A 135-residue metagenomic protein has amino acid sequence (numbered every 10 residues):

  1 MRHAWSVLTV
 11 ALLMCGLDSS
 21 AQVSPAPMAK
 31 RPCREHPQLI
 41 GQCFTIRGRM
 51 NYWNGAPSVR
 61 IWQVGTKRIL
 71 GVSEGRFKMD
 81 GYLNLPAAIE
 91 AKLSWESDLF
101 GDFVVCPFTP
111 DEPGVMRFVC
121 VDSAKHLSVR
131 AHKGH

Functional and structural regions predicted by a protein language model:
M1-A4: Positively charged n-region of N-terminal signal peptides that target proteins for export
S6, G71-S94: A signal for specific C-terminal beta-sheet/loop modules enriched in small/flexible residues with GP/PG/PP motifs
S6-G16: Bacterial N-terminal signal peptides
Q22-Y82: N-terminal secretory signal peptides
L83-H135: Beta-strand-rich cores of mature extracytoplasmic or soluble domains
